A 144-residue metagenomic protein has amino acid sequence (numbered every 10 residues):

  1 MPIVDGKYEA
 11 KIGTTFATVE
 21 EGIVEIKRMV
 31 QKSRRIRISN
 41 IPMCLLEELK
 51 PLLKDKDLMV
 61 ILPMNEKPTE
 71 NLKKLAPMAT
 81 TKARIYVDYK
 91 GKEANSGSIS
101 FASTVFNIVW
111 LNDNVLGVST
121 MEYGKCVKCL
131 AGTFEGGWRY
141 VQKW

Functional and structural regions predicted by a protein language model:
M1-V19, I23, R35, P42-W144: PLD/PLD-like phosphodiesterase catalytic module centered on the HKD motif
I26-S33: Secondary-structure "cap/kink" motif recognition
